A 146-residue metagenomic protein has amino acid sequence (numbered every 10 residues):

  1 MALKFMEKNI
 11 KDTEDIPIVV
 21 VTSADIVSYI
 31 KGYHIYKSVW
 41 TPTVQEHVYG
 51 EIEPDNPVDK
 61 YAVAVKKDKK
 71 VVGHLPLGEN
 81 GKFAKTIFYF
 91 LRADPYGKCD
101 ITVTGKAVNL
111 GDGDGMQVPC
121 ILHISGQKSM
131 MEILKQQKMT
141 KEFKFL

Functional and structural regions predicted by a protein language model:
M1-L146: Conserved active-site motif detector
